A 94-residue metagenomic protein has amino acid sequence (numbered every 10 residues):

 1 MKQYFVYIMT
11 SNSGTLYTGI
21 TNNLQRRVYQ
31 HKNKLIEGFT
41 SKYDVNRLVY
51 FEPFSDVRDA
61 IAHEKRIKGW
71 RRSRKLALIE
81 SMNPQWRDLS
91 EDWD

Functional and structural regions predicted by a protein language model:
M1-E37, S41-P53, R58-K65, L78 (+2 more regions): GIY-YIG nuclease catalytic motif and its immediate N-terminal context
K68: Catalytic/regulatory signature loops of cyclic-dinucleotide turnover enzymes and related class III nucleotidyl cyclases
R71: Arg/Lys-rich, alpha-helical DNA-contact motif
